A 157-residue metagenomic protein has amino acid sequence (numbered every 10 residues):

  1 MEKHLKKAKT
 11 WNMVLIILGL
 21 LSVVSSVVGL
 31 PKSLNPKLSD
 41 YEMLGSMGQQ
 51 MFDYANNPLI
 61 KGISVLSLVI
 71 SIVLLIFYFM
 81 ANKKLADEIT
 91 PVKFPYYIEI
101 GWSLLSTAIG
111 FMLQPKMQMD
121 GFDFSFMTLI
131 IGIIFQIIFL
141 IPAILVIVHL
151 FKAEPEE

Functional and structural regions predicted by a protein language model:
M1-N35, H149-P155: Cytosolic juxtamembrane helix and N-cap/initiation of the first transmembrane helix
E2-A8, L75-V92, I141-E157: Cytosolic juxtamembrane helix at the C-terminal end of the final transmembrane segment
I17-L20, V69, G101, I134: Hydrophobic residues within alpha-helical transmembrane segments of multi-pass solute transporters/permease subunits
L21-V65: Hydrophobic transmembrane helix segments
S22-S25, G29, L74, S106 (+1 more regions): Alpha-helical transmembrane segments of multipass membrane proteins
S64-Y78: Hydrophobic alpha-helical transmembrane segments
E88-S125: Hydrophobic alpha-helical transmembrane segments of integral membrane proteins
D123-Q136: Individual transmembrane alpha-helices with interfacial aromatic-anchor signatures
